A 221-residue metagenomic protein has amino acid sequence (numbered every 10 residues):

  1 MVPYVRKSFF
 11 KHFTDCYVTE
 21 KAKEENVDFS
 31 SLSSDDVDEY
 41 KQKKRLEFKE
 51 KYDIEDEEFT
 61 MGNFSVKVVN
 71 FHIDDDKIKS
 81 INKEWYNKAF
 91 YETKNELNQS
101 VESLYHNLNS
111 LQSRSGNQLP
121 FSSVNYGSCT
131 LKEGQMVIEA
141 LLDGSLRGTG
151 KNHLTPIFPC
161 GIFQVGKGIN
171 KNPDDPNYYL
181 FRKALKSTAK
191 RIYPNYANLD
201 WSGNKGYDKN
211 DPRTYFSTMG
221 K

Functional and structural regions predicted by a protein language model:
M1-K221: Conserved catalytic cores of very large enzyme subunits
